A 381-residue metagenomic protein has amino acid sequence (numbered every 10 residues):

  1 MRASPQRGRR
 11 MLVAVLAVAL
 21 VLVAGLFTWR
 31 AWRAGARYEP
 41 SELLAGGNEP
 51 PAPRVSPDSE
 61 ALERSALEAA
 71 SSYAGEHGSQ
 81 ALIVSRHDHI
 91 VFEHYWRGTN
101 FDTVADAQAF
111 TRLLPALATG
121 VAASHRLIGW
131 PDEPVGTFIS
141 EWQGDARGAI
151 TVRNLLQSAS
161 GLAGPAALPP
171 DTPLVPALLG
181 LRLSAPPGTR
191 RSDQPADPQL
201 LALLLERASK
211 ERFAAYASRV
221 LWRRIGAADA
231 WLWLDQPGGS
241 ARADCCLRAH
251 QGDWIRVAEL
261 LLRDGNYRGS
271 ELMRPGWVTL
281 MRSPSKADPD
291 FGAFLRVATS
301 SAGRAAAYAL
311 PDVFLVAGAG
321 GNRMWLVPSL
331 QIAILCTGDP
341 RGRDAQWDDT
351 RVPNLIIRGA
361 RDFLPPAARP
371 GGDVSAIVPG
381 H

Functional and structural regions predicted by a protein language model:
M1-N100, A123-G129, Q157, L355-H381: N-terminal leader/targeting segments and the immediately adjacent pre-domain N-terminus
D88, A105-P131, L155, L201-L205 (+1 more regions): Active-site SXXK
W96-N100, V104, P340-R343: A short acidic/small-residue loop/turn micro-motif
N100-F101, L181-P187, D197-Q199, D235-A243: Flexible glycine/proline-enriched surface loops and loop-helix/loop-strand junctions
D106, H125-S160, G180, R207-C245 (+1 more regions): Active-site helix/loop module of the DD-peptidase/beta-lactamase fold, centered on the serine-lysine SxxK catalytic
A116, D197-L204, A243-N266, N322-D339: Active-site-proximal alpha-helical segments within enzyme catalytic domains
R223, A228-R282: Flexible, glycine-rich surface segments
A228-W231, R282-I334: Active-site Gly/Thr loop motif
